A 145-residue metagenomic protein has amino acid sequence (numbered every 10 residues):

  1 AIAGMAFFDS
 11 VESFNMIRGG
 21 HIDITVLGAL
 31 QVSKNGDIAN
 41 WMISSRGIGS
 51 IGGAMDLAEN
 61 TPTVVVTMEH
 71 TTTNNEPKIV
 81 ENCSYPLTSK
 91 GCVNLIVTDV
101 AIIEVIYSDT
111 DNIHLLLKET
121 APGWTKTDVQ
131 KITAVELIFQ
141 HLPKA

Functional and structural regions predicted by a protein language model:
A1-A145: Conserved phosphate- and dinucleotide-binding cores of soluble alpha/beta proteins, encompassing both enzyme active
